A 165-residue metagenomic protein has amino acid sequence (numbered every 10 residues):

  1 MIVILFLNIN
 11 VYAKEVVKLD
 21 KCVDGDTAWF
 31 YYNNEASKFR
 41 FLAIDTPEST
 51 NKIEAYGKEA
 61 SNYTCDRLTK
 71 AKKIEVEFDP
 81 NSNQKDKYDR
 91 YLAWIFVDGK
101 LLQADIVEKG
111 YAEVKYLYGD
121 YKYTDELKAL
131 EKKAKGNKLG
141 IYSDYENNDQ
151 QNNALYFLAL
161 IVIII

Functional and structural regions predicted by a protein language model:
M1-I2: Sec-dependent N-terminal signal peptides
F6-I165: Small beta-barrel nucleic-acid-binding modules, primarily SNase/OB-fold domains and secondarily Tudor-like barrels
